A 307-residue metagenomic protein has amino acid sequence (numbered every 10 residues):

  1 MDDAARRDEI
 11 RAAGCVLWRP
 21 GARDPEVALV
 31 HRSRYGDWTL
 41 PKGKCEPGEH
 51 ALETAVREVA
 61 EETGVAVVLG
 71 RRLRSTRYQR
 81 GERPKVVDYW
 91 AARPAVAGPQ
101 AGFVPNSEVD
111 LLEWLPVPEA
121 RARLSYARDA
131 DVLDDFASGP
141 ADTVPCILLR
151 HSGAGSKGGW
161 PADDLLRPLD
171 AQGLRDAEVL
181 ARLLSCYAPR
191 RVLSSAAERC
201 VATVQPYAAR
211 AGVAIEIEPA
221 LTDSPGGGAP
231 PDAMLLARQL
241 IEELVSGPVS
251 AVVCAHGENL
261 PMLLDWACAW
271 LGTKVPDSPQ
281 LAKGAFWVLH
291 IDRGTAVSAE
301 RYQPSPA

Functional and structural regions predicted by a protein language model:
D2-L40, C146-H151: N-terminal strand-loop-strand
I10-G14, K85-Y89, A282-F286: Short hydrophobic/aromatic beta-strand or adjacent loop that forms the aromatic wall/cage of a ligand/substrate-binding
L17, H31, Y89-R93, E113-W114 (+1 more regions): Short, well-ordered beta-strand micro-motif
R23-V65, W160-R167: Conserved Nudix-box catalytic region and its N-terminal flanking loop in Nudix hydrolases and closely related
G43, T54, D142-A229, T273-D277 (+1 more regions): Active-site-proximal alpha-helix that buttresses catalytic centers in soluble enzyme cores
C45-R71, T76-D131: Unchanged
D129-D131, D135-S138, T143, D265-A269 (+1 more regions): Non-catalytic terminal regions with compositionally biased, polar/charged low complexity
R238-T295: Active-site-adjacent alpha-helix immediately C-terminal to a catalytic or transition-state-stabilizing loop
